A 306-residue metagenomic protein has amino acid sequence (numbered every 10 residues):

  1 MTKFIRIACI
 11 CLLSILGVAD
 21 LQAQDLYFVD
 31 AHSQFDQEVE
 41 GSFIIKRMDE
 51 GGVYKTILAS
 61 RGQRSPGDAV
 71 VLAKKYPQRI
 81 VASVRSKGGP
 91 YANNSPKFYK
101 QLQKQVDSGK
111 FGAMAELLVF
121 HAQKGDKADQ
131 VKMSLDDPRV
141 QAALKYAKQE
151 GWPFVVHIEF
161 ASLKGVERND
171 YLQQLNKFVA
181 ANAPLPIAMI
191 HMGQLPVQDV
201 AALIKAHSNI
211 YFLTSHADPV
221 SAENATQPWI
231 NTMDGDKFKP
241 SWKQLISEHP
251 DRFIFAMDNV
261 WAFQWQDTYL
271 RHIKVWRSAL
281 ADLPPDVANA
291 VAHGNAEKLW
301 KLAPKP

Functional and structural regions predicted by a protein language model:
T2-F4, L26-Y27, S42-K55, A59-S60 (+3 more regions): Mid-to-C-terminal alpha-helical segments outside catalytic/metal-binding sites
A8-G17: Bacterial N-terminal signal peptides
V18-A23: Sec/Tat signal peptide C-region and signal peptidase I cleavage site
Q24-A142, Y146: Mid-domain alpha/beta scaffold segments of enzyme catalytic cores
A31-Q34, A59-R61, S83-K87, E116-F120 (+4 more regions): Active-site-proximal beta-strand/loop segments in catalytic clefts of secreted hydrolases
H32, M48, M114, A147 (+4 more regions): Conserved, mostly hydrophobic/aromatic
D36-E38, Q63-P66, G89, F120-Q123 (+4 more regions): Active-site environment of divalent metal-dependent phosphoester hydrolases
K74-Q78, V84, Q130-I254: Catalytic pocket-lining loop regions of alpha/beta-barrel enzymes, especially the amidohydrolase/enolase/GH5 lineages
